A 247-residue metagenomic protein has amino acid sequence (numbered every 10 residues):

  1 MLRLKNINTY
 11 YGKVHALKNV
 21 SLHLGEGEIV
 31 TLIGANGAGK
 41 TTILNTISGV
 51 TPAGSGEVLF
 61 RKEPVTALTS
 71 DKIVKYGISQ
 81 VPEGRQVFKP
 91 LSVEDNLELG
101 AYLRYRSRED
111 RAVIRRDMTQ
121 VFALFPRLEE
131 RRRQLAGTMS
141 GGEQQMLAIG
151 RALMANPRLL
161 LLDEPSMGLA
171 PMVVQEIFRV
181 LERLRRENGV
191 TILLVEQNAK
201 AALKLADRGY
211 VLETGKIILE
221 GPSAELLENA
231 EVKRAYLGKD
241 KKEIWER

Functional and structural regions predicted by a protein language model:
G12, V30, L68, V93-R116 (+3 more regions): ABC-type ATPase nucleotide-binding domains, specifically the catalytic core motifs of the NBD
I33-A35: The feature captures the beta-strand-to-loop junction immediately N-terminal to the Walker
S48: Helix-to-loop junction immediately C-terminal to a conserved catalytic motif
G56-P64, Y76, E109, V113-M118: Conserved ABC transporter NBD signature motif
A152-L153: ABC ATPase C-loop
N156: Conserved catalytic motifs of ABC-family nucleotide-binding domains
Q175-G189: Helical segment within the ABC ATPase nucleotide-binding domain
